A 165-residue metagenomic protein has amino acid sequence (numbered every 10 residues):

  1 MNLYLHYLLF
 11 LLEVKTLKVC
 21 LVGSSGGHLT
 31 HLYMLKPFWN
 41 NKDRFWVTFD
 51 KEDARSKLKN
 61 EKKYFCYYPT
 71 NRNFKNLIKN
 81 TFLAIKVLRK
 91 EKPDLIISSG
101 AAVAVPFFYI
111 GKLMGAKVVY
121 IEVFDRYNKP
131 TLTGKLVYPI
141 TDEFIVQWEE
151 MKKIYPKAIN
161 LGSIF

Functional and structural regions predicted by a protein language model:
M1-F49, R55-L58: N-terminal subdomain of nucleotide-sugar transferases
K18, D43-W46, K62, K117 (+1 more regions): Residues at the starts of beta-strands that form the adenosine-phosphate
G23-S25, N41-N80, E150, L161-I164: Conserved nucleotide-sugar phosphate-binding/catalytic loop shared by glycosyltransferases and other
S24, A101, E122-D125: Histidine-centered beta-alpha loop that forms part of the nucleotide-sugar donor binding/catalytic region in diverse
R72-D94, L113: An amphipathic, basic-hydrophobic alpha-helix
P93-M114: An aromatic- and histidine-rich active-site surface loop
A116-F165: Active-site-proximal region of nucleotide-activated glycan assembly enzymes, centered on histidine/acidic-rich loops
